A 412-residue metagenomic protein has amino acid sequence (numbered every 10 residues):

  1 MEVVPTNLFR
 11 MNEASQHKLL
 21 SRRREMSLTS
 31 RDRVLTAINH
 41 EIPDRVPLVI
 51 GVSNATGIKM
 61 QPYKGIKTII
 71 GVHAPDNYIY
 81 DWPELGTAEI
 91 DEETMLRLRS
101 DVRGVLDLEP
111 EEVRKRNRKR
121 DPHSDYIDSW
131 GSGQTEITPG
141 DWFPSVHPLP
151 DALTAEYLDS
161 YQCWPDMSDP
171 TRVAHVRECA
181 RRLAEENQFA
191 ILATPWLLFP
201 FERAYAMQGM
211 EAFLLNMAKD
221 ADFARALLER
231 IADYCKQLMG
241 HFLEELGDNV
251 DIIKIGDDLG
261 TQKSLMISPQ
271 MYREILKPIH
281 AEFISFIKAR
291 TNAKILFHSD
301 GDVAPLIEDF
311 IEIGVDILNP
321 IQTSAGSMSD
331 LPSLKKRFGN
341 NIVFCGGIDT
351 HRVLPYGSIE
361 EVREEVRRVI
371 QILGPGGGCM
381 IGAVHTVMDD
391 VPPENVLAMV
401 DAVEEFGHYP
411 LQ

Functional and structural regions predicted by a protein language model:
E2, N12, Q16, L20-K67 (+2 more regions): Active-site loop segments of alpha/beta catalytic cores
K59-V113: Segments that shape or occlude catalytic/ligand-binding pockets
I79-W82, G86, D121, C163-T171: Short coil/turn segments at secondary-structure boundaries
R97-L108, H123, S129-G131, Y161: Secretory-pathway glycan-assembly enzymes, especially type II membrane glycosyltransferases that use nucleotide-sugar
R103, P110-R116, D125, P170 (+1 more regions): N-terminal catalytic cores of secreted or lumenal carbohydrate-active enzymes
V105-R118, P195-L197, F201: Short, glycine/charge-rich beta-strand/loop segments that flank catalytic centers and engage negatively charged groups
